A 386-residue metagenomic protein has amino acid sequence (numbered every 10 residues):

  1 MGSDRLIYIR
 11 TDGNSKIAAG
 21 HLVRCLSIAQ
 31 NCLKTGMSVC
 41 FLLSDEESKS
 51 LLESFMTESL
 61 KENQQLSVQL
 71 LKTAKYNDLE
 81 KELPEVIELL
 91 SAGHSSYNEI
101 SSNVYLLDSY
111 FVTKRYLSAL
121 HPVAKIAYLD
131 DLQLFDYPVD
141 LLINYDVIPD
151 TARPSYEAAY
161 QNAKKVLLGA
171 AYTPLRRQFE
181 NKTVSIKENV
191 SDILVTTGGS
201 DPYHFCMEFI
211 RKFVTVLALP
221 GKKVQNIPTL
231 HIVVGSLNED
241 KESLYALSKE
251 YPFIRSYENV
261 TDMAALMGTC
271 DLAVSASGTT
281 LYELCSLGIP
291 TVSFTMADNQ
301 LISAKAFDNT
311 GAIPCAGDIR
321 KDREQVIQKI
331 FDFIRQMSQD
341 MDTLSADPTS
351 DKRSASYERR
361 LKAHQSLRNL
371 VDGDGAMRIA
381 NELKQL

Functional and structural regions predicted by a protein language model:
R10-A19, R24-N31, M37, S44-L60 (+2 more regions): Active-site and donor-binding regions of nucleotide-sugar-utilizing enzymes
L43, A273-S275, P290-N299: Short hydrophobic beta-strand element within catalytic cores of glycosyltransferases and related nucleotide-activated
V139-Y203: A nucleotide-sugar donor-handling region in carbohydrate enzymes
K187-C270: Donor-nucleotide binding loops and adjacent catalytic segments primarily of GT-B fold Leloir glycosyltransferases
G268-T279: Acidic donor-binding loop of glycosyltransferase active sites
N299-F333, M341-T343: Change "using UDP/GDP/dTDP sugars" to "using nucleotide sugars
Y357-G373: A short, well-ordered alpha-helix in the C-terminal region of glycosyltransferases
D372-L386: C-terminal alpha-helical cap of glycosyltransferases
